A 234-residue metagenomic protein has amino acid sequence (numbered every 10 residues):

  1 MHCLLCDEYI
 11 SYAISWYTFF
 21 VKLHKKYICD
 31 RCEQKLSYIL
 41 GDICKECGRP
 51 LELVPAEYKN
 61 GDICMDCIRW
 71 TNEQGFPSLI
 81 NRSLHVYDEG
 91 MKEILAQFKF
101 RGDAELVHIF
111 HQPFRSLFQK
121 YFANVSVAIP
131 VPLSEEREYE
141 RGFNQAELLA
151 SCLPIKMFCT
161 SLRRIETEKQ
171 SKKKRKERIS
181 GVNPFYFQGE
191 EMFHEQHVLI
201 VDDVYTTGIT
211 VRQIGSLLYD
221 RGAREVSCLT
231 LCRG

Functional and structural regions predicted by a protein language model:
M1-G234: Glycine-rich phosphate/pyrophosphate-handling loop used in enzymes and phosphotransfer proteins
